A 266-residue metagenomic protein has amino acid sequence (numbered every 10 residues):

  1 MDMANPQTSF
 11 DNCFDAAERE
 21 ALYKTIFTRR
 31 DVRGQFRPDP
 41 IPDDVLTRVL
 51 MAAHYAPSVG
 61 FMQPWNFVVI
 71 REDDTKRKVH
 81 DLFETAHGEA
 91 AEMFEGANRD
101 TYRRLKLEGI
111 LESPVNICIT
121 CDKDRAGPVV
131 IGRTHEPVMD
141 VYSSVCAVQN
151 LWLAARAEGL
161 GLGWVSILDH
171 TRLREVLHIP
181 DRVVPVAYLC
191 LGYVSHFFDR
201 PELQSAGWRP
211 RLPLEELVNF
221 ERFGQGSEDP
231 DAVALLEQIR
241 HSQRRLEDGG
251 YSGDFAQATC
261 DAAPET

Functional and structural regions predicted by a protein language model:
D2-F14, E18, T25, Y188-T266: C-terminal helix-cap and adjacent tail motif
I26, V49-A53, L189: Short alpha-helical scaffolding segments that buttress acidic/His motifs in well-ordered protein cores
V32-R48: A short N-terminal beta-strand-loop micro-motif at the entrance of redox/enzyme domains
V49-H54, I117, R125-V176: Small-aliphatic-rich amphipathic alpha-helix that forms the alpha element of a beta-alpha
Y55-G60: Glycine-rich phosphate/pyrophosphate-binding beta-alpha loops
Q63-S144: Glycine/small-residue-rich phosphate/adenosyl-binding loop
H87-G96, L107, H178-L203: A glycine-rich helix N-cap at a beta->alpha junction
C121, I167, Y193: Short secondary-structure boundary segments
